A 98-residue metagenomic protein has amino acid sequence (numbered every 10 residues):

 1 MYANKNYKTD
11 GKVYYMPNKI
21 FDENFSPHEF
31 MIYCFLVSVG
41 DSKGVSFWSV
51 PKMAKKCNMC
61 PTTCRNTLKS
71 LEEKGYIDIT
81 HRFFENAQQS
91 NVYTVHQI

Functional and structural regions predicted by a protein language model:
M1-T63, E73-Y76: Short recognition helix of helix-turn-helix/winged-helix DNA-binding domains
P61-I98: Winged-helix/helix-turn-helix nucleic-acid-interaction surface
